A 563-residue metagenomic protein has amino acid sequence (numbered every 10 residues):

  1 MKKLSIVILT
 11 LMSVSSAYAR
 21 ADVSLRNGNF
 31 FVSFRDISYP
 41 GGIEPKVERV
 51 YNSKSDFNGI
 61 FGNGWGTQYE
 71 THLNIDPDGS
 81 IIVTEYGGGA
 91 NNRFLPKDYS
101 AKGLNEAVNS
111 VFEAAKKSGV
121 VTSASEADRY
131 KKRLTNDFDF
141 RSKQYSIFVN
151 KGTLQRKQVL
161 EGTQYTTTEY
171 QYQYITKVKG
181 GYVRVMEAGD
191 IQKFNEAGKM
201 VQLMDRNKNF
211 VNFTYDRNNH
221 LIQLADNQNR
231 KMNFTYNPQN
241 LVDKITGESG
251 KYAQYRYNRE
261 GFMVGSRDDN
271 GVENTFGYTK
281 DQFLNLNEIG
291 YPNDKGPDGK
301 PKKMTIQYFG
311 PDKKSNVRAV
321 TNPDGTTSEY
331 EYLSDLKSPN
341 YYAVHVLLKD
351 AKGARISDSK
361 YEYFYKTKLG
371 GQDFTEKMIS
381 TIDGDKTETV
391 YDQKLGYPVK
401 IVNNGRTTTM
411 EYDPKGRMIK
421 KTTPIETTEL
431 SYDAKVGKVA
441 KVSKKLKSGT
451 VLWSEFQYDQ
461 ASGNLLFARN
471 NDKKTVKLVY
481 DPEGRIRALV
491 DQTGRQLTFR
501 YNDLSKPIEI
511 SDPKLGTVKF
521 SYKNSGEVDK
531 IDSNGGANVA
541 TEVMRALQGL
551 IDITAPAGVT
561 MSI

Functional and structural regions predicted by a protein language model:
L4-S13: Sec-dependent N-terminal signal peptides
S15-R20: Sec/Tat signal peptide C-region and signal peptidase I cleavage site
A21-S38: Short N-terminal segments immediately surrounding and downstream of signal-peptide cleavage
L25, V47, S80-T84, N91-K97 (+2 more regions): Extended charged/polar low-complexity repeat regions
P40, E44-K46: Predominantly extracellular/luminal regions of secreted and cell-surface proteins, especially disulfide-bonded
N52-K54: Acidic glycine-/aspartate-rich tracts in secreted/extracellular proteins
I60-W65, K97-Y99: Short Gly/aromatic-enriched secondary-structure transition segments
G62-D76, N207, T214-N219: Short secondary-structure subsegments characteristic of cysteine-rich extracellular domains
